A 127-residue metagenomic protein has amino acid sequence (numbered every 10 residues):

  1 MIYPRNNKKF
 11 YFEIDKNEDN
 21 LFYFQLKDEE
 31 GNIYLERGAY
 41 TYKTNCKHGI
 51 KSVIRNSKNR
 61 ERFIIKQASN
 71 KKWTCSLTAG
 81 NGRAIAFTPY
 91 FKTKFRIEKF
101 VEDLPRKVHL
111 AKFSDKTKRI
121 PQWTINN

Functional and structural regions predicted by a protein language model:
M1-D19, Y23, L35-E36, N45-N70 (+1 more regions): Short N-terminal "domain-start" leader segments that mark the transition from disordered tails or signal peptides into
E13, L21-D28, Y34-Y40, G49-I50 (+4 more regions): A structural feature that tracks compact, well-ordered secondary-structure segments with a strong bias toward
T44, F95: Specificity-determining residues in the recognition alpha-helix of C2H2-type zinc finger DNA-binding domains, recurring
A68-W73, R119-W123: Intrinsically disordered, low-complexity charged/polar segments
R96-N127: Mixed-charge, glycine-accented linear interaction segment located at domain edges/termini
